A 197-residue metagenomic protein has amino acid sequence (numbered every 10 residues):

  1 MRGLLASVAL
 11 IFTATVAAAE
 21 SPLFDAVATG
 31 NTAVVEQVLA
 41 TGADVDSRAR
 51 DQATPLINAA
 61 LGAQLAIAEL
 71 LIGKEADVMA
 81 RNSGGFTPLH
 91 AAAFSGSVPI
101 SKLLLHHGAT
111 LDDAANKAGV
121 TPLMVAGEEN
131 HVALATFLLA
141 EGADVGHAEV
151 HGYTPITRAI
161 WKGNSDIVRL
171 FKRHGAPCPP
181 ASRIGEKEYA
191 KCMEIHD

Functional and structural regions predicted by a protein language model:
A6-A14: Bacterial N-terminal signal peptides
A18-P22, E141, W161, S165-D197: Ankyrin-repeat-protein effector appendages
A19-T54, N58: N-terminal segments that cap or nucleate solenoid repeat domains
D25-G30, N58-Q64, A91-S97, V125-H131 (+2 more regions): Ankyrin repeat A-helix N-terminal signature
N31-L39, Q64-I72, S97-H106, H131-L139 (+1 more regions): Ankyrin repeat structural motif
V45, V78, L111-D112, V145 (+1 more regions): Ankyrin-repeat inter-repeat connecting loop/turn
A49, N82, A115-N116, E149 (+1 more regions): Ankyrin repeat boundary/linker residues
Q52, G85, A118-G119, G152: Start-of-repeat signature of ankyrin repeats
